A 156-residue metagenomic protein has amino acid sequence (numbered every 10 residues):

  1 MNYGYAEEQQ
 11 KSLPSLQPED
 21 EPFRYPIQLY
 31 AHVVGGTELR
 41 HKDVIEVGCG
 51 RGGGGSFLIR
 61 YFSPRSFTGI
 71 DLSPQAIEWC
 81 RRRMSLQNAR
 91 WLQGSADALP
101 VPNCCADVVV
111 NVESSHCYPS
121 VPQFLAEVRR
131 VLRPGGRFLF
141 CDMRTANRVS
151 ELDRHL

Functional and structural regions predicted by a protein language model:
M1-L13: N-terminal, positively charged/glycine-rich alpha-helical extensions of SAM-dependent methyltransferases
F23-R40: Conserved alpha-helix/loop element of class I SAM-dependent methyltransferases that forms part of the SAM/SAH-binding
I45-A98: Class I SAM-dependent methyltransferase SAM/SAH-binding core
D97-V109: A short acidic, Gly/Pro-enriched loop at the edge of an enzyme's catalytic core that lines a small-molecule cofactor
V108-P119: A short SAM/SAH-binding and catalytic strip from SAM-dependent methyltransferases
P122-P134: A short glycine-rich, Lys/Arg-flanked "PGG" loop and its adjoining helix->strand segment in the class I
G135-D142: Conserved beta-strand signature within the Rossmann-like core of class I S-adenosyl-L-methionine
S150-L156: Conserved Class I S-adenosyl-L-methionine
